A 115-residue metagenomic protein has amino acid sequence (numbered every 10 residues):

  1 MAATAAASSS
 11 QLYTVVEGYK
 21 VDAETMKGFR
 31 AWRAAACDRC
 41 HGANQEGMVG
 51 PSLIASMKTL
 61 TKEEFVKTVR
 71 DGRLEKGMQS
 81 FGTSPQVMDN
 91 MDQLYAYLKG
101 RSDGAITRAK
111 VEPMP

Functional and structural regions predicted by a protein language model:
M1-M26, A34-A35, K76-P115: Flexible coil segments in periplasmic/lumen-exposed cytochrome c-class electron-transfer proteins
Y19, E24-R33, G42-S84: Gly/Gly-Pro-rich "capping" loops immediately C-terminal to redox-active cysteine motifs in periplasmic/lumenal
H41, R70, L98-S102: Protein kinase-like catalytic domain
